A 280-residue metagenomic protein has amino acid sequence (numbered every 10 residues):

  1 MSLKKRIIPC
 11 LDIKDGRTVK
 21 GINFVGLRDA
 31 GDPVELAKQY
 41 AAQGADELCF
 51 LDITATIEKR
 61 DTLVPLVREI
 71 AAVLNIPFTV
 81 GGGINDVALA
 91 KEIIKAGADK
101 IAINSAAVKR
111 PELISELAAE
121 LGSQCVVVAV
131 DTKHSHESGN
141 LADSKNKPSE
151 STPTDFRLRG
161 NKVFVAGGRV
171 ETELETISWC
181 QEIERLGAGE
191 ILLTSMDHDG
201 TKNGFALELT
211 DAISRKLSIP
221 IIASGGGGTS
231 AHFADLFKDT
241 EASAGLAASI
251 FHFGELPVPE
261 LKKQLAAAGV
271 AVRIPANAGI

Functional and structural regions predicted by a protein language model:
D12, Y40, L48, I93 (+4 more regions): Conserved, mostly hydrophobic/aromatic
I13-V34, T79-G81, L158-T176: Active-site mouth loops of central-metabolism enzymes
E47-P65, S105, L193-N203: Glycine-rich, proline-tolerant flexible connector loops at the mouths of alpha/beta enzymes
R60-T79, E116-A129, G204-A223: Alpha-helix-loop-beta-strand connector modules within alpha/beta enzyme cores
F78, N85-A96, E208-T210, S214-I219 (+2 more regions): Catalytic cores of alpha/beta
A96-L113, S195, G226-T229, T240-V258: Glycine-rich phosphate-binding active-site loops on the catalytic face of alpha/beta enzymes
K100-E137, E150-L192, D197-H198: Conserved anion-binding
I114-L117, F237-D239, F251-I274: C-terminal helical cap(s) of enzyme catalytic domains, especially alpha/beta-barrels
